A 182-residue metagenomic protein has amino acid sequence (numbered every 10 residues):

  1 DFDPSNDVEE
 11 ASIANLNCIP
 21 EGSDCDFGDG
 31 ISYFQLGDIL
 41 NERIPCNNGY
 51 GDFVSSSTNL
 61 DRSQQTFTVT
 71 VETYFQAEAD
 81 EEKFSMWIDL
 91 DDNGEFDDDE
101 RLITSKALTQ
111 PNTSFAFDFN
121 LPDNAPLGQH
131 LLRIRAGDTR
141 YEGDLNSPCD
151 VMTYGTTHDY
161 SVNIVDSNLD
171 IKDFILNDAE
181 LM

Functional and structural regions predicted by a protein language model:
D1-E9: Terminal connector regions
D7, A14-N168: A broad "non-catalytic interaction surface" signal
A11-I13, L181: A structural signal for short hydrophobic beta-strand segments in well-ordered beta-sheet cores
T58-D61, L169-M182: Surface-exposed, proline-anchored Ser/Thr-rich loop/turn motifs
